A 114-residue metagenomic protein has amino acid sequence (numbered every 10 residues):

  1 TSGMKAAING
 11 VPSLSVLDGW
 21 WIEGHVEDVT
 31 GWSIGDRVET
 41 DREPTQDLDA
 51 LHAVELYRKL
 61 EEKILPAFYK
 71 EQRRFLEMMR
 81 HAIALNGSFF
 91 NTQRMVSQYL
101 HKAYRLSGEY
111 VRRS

Functional and structural regions predicted by a protein language model:
T1-R94, Q98-S107, V111: Catalytic binding pocket for nucleotide-activated donors in carbohydrate/polymer assembly enzymes
